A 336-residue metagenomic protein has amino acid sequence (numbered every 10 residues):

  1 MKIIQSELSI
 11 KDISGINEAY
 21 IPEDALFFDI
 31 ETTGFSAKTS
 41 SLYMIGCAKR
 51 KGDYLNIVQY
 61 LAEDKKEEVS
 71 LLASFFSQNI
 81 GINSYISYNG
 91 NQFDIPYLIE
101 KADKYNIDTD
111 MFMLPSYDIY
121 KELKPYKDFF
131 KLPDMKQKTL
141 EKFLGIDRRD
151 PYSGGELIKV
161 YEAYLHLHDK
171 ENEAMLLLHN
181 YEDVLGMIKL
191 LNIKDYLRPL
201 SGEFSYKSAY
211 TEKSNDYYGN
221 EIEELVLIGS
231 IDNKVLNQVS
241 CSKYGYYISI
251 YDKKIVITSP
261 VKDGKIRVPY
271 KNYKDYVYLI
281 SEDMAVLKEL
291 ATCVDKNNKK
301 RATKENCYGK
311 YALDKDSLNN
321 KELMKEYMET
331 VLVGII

Functional and structural regions predicted by a protein language model:
M1-F28, T33-S40, R50-I336: DEDD superfamily 3′-5′ metal-dependent exonuclease/proofreading module
I45-C47: Short beta-strand scaffold segments in enzyme catalytic cores
